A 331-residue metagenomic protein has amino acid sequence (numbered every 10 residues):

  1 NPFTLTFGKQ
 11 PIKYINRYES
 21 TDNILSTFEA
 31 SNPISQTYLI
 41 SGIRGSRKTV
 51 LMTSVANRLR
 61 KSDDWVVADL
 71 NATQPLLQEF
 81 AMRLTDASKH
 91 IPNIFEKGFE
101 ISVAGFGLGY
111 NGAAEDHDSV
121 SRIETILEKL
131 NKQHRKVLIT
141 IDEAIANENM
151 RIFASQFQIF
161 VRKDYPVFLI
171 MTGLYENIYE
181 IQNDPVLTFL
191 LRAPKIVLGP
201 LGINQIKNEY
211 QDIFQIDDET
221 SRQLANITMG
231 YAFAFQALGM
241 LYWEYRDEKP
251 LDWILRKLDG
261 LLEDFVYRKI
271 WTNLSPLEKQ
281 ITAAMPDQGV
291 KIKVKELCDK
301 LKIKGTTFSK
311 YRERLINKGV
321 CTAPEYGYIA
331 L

Functional and structural regions predicted by a protein language model:
N1-Y38, N93: A short, basic N-terminal segment
P33-S54: Walker A/P-loop nucleotide-binding motif
S41-R44, V67-L76: A short hydrophobic beta-strand->loop->alpha-helix junction that borders the nucleotide-binding pocket of P-loop NTPases
D64-V66, P75-L108: Conserved NTP-binding/hydrolysis module of P-loop NTPases
A113-E176, N183-P185: Conserved Walker B catalytic segment
A193-T220, I227: Conserved small helical "lid"/interfacial subdomain of P-loop NTPases
Q236-G305: Winged-helix-like regulatory helical subdomains adjacent to P-loop NTPase cores
L301-K318: Short amphipathic alpha-helical interaction segments
